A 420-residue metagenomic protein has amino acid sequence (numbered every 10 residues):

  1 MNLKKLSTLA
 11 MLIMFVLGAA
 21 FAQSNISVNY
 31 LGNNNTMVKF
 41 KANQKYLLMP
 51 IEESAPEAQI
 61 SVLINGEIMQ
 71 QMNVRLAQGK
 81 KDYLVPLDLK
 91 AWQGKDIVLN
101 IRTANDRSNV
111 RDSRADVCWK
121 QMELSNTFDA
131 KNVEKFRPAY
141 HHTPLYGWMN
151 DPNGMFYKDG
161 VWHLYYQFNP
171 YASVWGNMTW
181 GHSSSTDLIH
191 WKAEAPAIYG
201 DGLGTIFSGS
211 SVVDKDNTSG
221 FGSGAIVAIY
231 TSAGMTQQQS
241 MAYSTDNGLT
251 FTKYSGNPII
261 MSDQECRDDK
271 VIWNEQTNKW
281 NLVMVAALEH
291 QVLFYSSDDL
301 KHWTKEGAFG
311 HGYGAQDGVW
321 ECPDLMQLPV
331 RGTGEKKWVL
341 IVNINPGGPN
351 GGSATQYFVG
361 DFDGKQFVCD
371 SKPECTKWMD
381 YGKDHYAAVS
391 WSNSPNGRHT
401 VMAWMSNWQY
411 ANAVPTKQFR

Functional and structural regions predicted by a protein language model:
M1-S24: Bacterial Sec-dependent N-terminal signal peptides
S24-D269, W273-E321, Q327-Y381, N396 (+1 more regions): Beta-rich carbohydrate-recognition and catalytic domains
H385-A387: Glycine-rich, charged/polar anion/phosphate-binding loops that engage phosphate groups from diverse ligands
S390: Anionic-ligand-binding alpha/beta catalytic cores of soluble enzymes and soluble regulatory domains that recognize
